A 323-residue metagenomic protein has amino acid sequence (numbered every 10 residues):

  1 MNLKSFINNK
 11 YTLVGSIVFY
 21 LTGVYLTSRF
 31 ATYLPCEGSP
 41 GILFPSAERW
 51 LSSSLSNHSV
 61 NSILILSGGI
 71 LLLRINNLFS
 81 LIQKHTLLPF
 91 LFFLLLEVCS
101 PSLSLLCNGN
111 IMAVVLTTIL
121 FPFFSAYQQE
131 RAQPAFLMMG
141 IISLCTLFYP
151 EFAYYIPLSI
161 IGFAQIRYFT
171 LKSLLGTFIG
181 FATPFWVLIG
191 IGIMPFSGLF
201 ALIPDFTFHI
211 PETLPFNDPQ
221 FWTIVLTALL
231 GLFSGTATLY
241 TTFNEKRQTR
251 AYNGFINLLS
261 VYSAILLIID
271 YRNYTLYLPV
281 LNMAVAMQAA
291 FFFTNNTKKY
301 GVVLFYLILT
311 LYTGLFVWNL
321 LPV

Functional and structural regions predicted by a protein language model:
G38-S52, F200-W222, S234-T238: Juxtamembrane membrane-water interface segments that cap and precede transmembrane helices
S54, L91-N110, P122: Aromatic- and kink-enriched transmembrane "portal" helix at the membrane-lumen/periplasm boundary that abuts
I63-F79: Transmembrane-helix motifs of polytopic, lipid-linked glycan transferases
N76-L95: Transmembrane-helix signature of polytopic, membrane-embedded enzymes that assemble or transfer cell-envelope glycans
I119-P134: Membrane-interface transmembrane helices that cradle and orient dolichyl/undecaprenyl
A135-P150, A264-L267: Membrane-interface alpha helices of multi-pass inner-membrane proteins
Y155-I179: Perimembrane helix-loop-helix junctions
L239-T297: Membrane-water interface signatures at transmembrane helix termini and the short loops that connect adjacent helices
